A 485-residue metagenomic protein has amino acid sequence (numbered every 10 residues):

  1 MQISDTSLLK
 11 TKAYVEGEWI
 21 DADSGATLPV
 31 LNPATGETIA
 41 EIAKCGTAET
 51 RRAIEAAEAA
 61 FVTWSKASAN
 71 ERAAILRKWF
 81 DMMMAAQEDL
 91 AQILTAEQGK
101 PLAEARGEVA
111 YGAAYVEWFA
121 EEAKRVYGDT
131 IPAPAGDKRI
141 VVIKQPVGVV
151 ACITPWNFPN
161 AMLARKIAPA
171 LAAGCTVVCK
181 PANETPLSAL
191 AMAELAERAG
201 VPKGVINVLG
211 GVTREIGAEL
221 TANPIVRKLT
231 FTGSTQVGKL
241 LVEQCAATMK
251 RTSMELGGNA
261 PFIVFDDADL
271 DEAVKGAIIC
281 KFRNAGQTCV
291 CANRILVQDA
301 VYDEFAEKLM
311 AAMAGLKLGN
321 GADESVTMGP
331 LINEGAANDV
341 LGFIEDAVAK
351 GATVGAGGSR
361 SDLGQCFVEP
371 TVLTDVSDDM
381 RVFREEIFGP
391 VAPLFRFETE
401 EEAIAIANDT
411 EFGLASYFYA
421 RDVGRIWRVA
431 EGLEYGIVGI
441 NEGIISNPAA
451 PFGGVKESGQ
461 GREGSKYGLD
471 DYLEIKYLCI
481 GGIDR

Functional and structural regions predicted by a protein language model:
M1-A34: Hydrophobic face of amphipathic alpha-helices that form TPR/SEL1-like repeat modules and related alpha-solenoid
T35-A40, V226, I263, K317 (+4 more regions): Conserved C-terminal structural/oligomerization subdomain of aldehyde/semialdehyde dehydrogenase
G36, R72, L94, V116 (+10 more regions): Residue-level signal for inorganic ion chemistry
E37-V126, D137: Glycine-rich loop-to-alpha-helix module at the N-terminal edge of alpha/beta enzyme cores
T38-C45, A60-K66, C152, F262-F265 (+5 more regions): Short, well-ordered beta-strand elements within core beta-sheets of diverse protein domains
F61, S65, F80-Q87, A91 (+19 more regions): Structural signal for hydrophobic packing residues in well-ordered secondary-structure cores of soluble enzyme domains
G128-E272, F397: Rossmann-like NAD(P) dinucleotide-binding subdomain of oxidoreductase/dehydrogenase enzymes
Q236-S377, I440: ALDH superfamily catalytic-core signature
